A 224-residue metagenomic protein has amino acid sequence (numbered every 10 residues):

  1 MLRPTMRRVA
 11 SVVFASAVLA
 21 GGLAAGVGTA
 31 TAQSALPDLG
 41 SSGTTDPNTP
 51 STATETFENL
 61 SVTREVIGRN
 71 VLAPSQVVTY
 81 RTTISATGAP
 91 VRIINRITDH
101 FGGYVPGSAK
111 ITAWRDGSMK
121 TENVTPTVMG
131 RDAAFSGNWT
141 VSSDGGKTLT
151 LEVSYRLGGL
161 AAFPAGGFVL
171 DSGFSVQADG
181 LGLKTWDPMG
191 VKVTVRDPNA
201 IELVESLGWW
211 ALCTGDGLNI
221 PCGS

Functional and structural regions predicted by a protein language model:
M1-Q33: Secretory targeting and sorting signals
A20-T52: C-terminal region of N-terminal signal peptides and the immediate post-cleavage residues of exported proteins
S42-S75: Low-complexity, acidic Ser/Thr/Pro/Gly-rich terminal tails and inter-domain linkers that flank the onset of structured
G68-I93: Short beta-strand elements of extracellular/lumenal beta-sandwich folds
H100-T140: A surface/secretory-pathway sequence property marking extracellular, secreted, or lumenal proteins enriched
S136-G182: Low-complexity, intrinsically disordered segments enriched in Ser/Thr together with acidic residues
W186-S224: Acidic, serine/threonine- and proline-rich intrinsically disordered appendage/tail regions
